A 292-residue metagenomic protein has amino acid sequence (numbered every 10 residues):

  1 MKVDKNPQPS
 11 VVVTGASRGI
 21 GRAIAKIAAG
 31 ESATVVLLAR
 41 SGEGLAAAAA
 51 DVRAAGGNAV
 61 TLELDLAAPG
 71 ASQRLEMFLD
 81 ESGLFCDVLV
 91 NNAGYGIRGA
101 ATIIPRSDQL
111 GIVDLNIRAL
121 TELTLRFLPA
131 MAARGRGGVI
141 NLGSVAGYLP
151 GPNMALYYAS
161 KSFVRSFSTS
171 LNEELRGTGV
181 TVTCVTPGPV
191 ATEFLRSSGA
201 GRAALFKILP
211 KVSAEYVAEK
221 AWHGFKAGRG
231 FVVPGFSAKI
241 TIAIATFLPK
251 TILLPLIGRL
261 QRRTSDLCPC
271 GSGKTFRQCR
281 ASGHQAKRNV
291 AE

Functional and structural regions predicted by a protein language model:
S17-R18: Conserved glycine-rich cofactor-binding loop
E31-A48: Conserved glycine-rich Rossmann-like NAD(P)H-binding loop of the short-chain dehydrogenase/reductase
N92-I97: Conserved NAD(P)H cofactor-binding loop of Rossmann-fold oxidoreductase domains
A100-A101, P105-V113: Substrate-binding pocket helix/loop in short-chain dehydrogenase/reductase
T124, S160: Active-site helix of classical SDR
S144: Residue(s) in the substrate-gating loop at a strand-loop-helix junction that position the organic substrate next
E174-S237: SDR active-site lid
